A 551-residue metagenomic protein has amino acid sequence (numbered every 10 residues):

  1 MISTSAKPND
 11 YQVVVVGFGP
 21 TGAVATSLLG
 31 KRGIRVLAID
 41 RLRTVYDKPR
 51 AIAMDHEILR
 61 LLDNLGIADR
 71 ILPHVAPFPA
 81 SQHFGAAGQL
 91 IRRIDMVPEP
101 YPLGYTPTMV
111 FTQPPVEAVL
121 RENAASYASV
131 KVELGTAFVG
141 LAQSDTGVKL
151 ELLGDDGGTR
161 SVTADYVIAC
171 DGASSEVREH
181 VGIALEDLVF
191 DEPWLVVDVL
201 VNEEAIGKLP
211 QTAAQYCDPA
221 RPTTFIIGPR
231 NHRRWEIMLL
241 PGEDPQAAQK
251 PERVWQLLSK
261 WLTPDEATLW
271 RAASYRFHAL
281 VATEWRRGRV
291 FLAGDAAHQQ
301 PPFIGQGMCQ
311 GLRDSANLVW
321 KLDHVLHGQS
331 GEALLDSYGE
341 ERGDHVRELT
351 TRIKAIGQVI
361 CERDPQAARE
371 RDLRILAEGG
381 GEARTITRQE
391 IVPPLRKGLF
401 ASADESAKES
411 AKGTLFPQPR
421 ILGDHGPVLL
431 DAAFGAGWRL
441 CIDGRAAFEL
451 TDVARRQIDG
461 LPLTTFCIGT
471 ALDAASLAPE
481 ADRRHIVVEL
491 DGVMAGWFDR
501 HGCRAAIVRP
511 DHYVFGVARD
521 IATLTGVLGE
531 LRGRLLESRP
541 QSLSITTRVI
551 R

Functional and structural regions predicted by a protein language model:
M1-Q12, K31-R32, R41, A86-G88 (+5 more regions): Helical substrate-recognition/capping region of FAD-dependent monooxygenase/halogenase enzymes
N9-Y11, D156-Y166: Core beta-strand elements of the Rossmann-like FAD/NAD(P) dinucleotide-binding domain in flavoenzyme oxidoreductases
G30-R50: Glycine-rich FAD pyrophosphate-binding loop
R50, D55-N123: Active-site-adjacent segment of FAD-dependent monooxygenases/related oxidoreductases
R121-E122, V139, D145, Y166 (+1 more regions): Conserved FAD-binding catalytic core of PHBH/FMO-like flavoproteins
S126-F138: A conserved beta-strand/loop element that lines the FAD pocket in flavoprotein oxidoreductases
A142-S161: Conserved beta-strand-loop-beta-strand element in the redox core of flavoprotein oxidoreductases
P229-N231, P245-Q310, H345, L349-R352: FAD/FMN-dependent oxidoreductases across multiple families
